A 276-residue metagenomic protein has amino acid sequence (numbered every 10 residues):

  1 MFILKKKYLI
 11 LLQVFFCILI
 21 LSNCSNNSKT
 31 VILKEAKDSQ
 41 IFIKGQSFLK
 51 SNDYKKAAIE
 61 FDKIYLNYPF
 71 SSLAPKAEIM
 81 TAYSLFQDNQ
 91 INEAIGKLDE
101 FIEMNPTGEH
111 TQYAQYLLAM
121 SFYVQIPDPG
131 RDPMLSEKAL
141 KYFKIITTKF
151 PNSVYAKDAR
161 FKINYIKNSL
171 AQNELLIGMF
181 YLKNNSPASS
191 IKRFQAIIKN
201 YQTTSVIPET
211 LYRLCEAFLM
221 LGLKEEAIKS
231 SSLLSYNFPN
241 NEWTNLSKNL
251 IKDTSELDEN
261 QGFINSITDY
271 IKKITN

Functional and structural regions predicted by a protein language model:
F2-K5, L9, I20-N276: Acidic, polar-rich low-complexity tracts and alpha-helical solenoid repeat scaffolds
L9-F15: Sec-dependent N-terminal signal peptides
